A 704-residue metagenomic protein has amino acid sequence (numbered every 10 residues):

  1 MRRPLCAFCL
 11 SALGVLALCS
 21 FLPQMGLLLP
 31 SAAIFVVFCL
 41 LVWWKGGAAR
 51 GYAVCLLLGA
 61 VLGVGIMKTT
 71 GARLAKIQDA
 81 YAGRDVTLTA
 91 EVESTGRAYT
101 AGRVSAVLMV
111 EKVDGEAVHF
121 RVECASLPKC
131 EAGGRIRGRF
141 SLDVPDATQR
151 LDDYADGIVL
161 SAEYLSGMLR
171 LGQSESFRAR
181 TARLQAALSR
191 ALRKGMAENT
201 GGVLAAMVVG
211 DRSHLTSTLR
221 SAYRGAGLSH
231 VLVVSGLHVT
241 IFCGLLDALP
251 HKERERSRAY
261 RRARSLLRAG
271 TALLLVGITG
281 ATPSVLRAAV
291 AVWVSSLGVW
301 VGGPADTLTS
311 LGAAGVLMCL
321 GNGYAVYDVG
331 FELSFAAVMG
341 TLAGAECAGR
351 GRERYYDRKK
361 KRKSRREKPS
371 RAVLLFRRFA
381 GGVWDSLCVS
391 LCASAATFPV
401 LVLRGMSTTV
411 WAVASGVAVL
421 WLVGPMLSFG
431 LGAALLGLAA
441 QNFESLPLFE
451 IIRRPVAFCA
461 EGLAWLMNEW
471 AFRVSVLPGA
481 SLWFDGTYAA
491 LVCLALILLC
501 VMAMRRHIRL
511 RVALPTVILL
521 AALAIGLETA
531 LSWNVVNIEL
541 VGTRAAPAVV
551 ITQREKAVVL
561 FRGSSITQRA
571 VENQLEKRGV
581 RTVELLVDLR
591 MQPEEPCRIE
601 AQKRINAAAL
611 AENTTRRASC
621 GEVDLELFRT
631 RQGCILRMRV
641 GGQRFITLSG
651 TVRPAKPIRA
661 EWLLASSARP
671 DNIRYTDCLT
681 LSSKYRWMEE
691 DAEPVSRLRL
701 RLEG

Functional and structural regions predicted by a protein language model:
M1-I77, D85-T89, R170, P250-A259 (+2 more regions): Transmembrane helix-bundle segments that form internal channels/tunnels in multi-pass membrane proteins, characterized
A7, A33-I34, F242, R268 (+5 more regions): Hydrophobic core segments of transmembrane alpha-helices in multi-pass, intramembrane catalytic enzymes
L10, G157-A289, S296-L297: Aromatic-rich juxtamembrane segments at the membrane interface
A17, L249, G270-G277, W293-W300 (+5 more regions): Alpha-helical transmembrane segments of multipass membrane proteins
F21-Q24, V276-V285, W300-P304, G321-F331 (+2 more regions): Membrane-interface helix caps and helix-loop-helix hairpins in membrane proteins
M25, T89, M109-E116, A125-S141 (+4 more regions): Non-globular, low-confidence helical/coil segments that flank catalytic cores
G83-Y99: Structural detector for short beta-strands of small beta-barrel domains
R97-L108: Short aromatic-glycine-enriched beta-strand elements
